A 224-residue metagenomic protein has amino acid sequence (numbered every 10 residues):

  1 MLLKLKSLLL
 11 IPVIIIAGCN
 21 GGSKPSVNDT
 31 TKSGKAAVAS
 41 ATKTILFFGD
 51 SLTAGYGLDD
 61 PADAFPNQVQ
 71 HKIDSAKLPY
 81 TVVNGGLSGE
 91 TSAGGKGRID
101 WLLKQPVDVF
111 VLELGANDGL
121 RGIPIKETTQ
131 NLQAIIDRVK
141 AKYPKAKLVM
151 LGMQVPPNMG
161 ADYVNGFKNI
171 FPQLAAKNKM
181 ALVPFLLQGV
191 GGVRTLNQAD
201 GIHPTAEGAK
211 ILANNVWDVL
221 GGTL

Functional and structural regions predicted by a protein language model:
M1-L9: Bacterial N-terminal signal peptides that target proteins for export
I15-G18: C-terminal motif of bacterial Sec signal peptides marking the signal peptidase cleavage site
G21: Short, conserved catalytic or interaction motifs in soluble domains
P25-S88, R98-P106: Serine-esterase "nucleophile elbow" of acetyl-processing enzymes
L52-D59, G86-E90, N117-G119, Q154-G160: Short histidine/acidic/glycine/proline-rich micro-motifs that form metal- and phosphate-coordinating active-site loops
H71, K96-L224: Alpha-helical cap/lid subdomain in secreted, periplasmic, or secretory-pathway luminal O-acyl-processing enzymes
